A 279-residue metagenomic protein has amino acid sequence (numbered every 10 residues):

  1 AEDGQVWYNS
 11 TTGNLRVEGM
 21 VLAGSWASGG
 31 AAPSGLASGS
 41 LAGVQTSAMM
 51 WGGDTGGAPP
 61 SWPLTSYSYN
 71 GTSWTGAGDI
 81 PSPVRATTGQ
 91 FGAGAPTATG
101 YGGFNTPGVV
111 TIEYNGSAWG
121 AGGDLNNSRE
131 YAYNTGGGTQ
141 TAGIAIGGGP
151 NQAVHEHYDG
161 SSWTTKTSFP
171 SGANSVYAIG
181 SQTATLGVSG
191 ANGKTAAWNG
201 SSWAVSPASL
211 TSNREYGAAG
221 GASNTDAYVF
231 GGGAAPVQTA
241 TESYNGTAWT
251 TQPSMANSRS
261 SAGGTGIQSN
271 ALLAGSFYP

Functional and structural regions predicted by a protein language model:
A1-P279: Polar, enzyme-active/binding microenvironments
